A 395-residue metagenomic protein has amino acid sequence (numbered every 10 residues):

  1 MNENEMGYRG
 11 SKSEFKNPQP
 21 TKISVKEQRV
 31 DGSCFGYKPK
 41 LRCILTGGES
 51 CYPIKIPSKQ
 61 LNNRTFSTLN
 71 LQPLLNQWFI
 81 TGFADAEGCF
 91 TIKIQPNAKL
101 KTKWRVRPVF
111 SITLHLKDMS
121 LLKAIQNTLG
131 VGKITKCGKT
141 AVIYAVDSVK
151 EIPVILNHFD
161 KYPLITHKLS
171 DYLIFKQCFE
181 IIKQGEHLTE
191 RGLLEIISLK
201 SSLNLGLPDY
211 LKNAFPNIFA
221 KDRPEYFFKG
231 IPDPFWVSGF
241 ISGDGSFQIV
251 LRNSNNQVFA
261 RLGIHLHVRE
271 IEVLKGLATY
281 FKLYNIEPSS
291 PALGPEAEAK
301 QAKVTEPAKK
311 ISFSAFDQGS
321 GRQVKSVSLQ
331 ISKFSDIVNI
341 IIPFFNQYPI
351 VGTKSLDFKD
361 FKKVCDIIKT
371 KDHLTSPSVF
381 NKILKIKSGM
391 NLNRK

Functional and structural regions predicted by a protein language model:
M1-K395: Sequence-level preference for short, compositionally simple segments enriched in small aliphatic or small polar residues
